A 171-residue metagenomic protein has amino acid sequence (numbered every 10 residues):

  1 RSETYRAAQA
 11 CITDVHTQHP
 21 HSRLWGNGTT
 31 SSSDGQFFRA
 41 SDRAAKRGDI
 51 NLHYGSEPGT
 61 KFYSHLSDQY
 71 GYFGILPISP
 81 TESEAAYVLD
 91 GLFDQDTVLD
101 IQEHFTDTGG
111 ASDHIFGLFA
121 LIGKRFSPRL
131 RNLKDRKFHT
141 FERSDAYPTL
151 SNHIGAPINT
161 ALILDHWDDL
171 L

Functional and structural regions predicted by a protein language model:
R1, Q69-I78, T97-Q102: Glycine- and acidic
R1, S31-Q36, H104-G109: Short, conserved catalytic/metal-binding motifs centered on acidic residues
S2-E3, F38-D42, Q69-F73, E82-S83 (+2 more regions): Flexible loop/turn segments at secondary-structure boundaries
S2-H19: Short, basic alpha-helical nucleic acid-contact segments in DNA-binding proteins and DNA transaction factors
T4, A8, L24-G26, Y54-G59 (+7 more regions): Active-site-proximal structural scaffolding
T17-E84, V88: Active-site cores of enzymes that catalyze phosphoryl transfer or operate on phosphate-rich substrates
S83-E103: Short, basic/hydrophobic alpha-helical segments
F93-D94, L99-D100, D113, G117-L171: C-terminal catalytic or substrate-handling cores of phosphate/nucleotide- and metal-cofactor-dependent proteins acting
